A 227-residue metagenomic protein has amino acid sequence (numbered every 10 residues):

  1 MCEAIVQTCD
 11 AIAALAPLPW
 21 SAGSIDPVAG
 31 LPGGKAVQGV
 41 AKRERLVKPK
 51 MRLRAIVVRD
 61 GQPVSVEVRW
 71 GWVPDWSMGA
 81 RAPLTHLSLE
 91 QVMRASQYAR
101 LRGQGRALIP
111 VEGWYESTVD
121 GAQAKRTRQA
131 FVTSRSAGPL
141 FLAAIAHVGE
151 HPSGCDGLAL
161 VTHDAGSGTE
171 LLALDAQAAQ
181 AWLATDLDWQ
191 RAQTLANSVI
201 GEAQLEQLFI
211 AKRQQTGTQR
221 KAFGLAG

Functional and structural regions predicted by a protein language model:
M1-G227: Short linear sequence motif anchored by a di-proline
